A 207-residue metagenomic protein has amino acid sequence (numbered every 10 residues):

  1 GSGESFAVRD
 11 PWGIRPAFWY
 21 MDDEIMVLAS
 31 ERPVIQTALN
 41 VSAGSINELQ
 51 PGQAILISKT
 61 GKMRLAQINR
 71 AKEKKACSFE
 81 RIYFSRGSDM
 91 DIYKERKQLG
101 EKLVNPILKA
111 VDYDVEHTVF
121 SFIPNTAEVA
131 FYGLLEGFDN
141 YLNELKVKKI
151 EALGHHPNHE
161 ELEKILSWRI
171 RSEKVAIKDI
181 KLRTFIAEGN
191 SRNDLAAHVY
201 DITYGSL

Functional and structural regions predicted by a protein language model:
G1-L207: PRPP-associated nucleotide enzymes
